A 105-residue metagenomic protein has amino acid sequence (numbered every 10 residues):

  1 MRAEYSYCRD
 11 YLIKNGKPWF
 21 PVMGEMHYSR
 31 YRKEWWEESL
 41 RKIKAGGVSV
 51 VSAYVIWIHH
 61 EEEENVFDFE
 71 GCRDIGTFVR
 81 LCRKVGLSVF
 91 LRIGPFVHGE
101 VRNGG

Functional and structural regions predicted by a protein language model:
M1-V50, R80, S88: N-terminal carbohydrate-binding accessory modules
W36-G104: Aromatic-lined substrate-binding rim segments of carbohydrate-active enzymes
